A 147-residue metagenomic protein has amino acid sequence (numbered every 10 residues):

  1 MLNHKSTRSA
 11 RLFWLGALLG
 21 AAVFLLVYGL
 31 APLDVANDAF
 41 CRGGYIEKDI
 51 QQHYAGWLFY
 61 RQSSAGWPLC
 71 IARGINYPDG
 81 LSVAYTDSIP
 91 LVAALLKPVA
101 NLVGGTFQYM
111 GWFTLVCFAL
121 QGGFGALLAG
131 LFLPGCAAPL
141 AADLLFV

Functional and structural regions predicted by a protein language model:
M1-A36: Start-transfer (signal-anchor) and selected internal transmembrane alpha helices of multi-pass inner/ER membrane
H4-K5, G80, S88, L144: Short linear motifs in intrinsically disordered/low-complexity regions
T7-A10, W14, F107, G111-T114 (+1 more regions): Membrane-water interface of alpha-helical transmembrane segments
W14-L18, W112, L140-L144: Hydrophobic alpha-helical transmembrane segments
F24-Q121: Membrane-interface coil-to-helix junctions
L115-V147: Membrane-embedded helix bundles of polyisoprenyl
